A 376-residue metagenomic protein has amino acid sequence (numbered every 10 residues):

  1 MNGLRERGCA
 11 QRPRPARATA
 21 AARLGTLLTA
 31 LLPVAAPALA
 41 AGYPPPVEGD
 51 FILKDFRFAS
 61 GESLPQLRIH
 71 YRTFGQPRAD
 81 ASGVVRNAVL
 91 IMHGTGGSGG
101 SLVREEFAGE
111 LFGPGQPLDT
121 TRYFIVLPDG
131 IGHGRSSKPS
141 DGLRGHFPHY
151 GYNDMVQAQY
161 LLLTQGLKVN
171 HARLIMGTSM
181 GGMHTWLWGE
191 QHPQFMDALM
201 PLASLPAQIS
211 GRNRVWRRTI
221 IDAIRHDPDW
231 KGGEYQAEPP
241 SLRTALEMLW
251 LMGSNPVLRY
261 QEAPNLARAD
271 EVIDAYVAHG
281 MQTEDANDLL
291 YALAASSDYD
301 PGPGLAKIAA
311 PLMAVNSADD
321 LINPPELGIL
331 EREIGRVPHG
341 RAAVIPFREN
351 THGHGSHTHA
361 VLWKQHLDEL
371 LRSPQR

Functional and structural regions predicted by a protein language model:
R72-D141: N-terminal cap/lid subdomain of alpha/beta-hydrolase-fold enzymes
N153-R173: Conserved acidic catalytic loop of the alpha/beta-hydrolase fold
H171-S210: Conserved hydrolase catalytic core segment
F195-H279: Alpha/beta-hydrolase-fold enzymes
D288-G304: Active-site nucleophile elbow and catalytic-triad environment of alpha/beta-hydrolase enzymes
I308, A314-N316: Short beta-strand/loop motif that positions the catalytic acidic residue of the alpha/beta-hydrolase fold
L321-G328: Conserved alpha/beta-hydrolase "acid-adjacent" motif
G340-R376: Catalytic active-site module of serine/aspartate enzymes centered on a nucleophile-bearing elbow/loop
